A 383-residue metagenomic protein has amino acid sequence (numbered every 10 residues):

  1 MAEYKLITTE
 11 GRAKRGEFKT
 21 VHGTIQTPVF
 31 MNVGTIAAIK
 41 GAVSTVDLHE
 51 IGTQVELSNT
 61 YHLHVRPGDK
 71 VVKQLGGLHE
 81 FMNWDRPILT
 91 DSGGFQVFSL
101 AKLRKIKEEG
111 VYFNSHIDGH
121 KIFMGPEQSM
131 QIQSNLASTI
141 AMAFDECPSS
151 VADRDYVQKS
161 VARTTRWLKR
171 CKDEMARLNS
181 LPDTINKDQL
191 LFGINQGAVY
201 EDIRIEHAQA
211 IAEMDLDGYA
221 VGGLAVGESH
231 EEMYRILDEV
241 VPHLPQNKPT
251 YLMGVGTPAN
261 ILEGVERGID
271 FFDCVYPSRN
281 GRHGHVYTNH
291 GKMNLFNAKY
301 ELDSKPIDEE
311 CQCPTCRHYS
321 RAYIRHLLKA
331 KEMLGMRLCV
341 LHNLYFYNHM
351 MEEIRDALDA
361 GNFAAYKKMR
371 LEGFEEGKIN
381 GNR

Functional and structural regions predicted by a protein language model:
M1-E17, I25-M31, G41-A42, D145-V151 (+1 more regions): C-terminal extensions of enzymes
M1-I185, A298-E301: Non-catalytic, usually N-terminal nucleic-acid engagement modules in DNA/RNA processing proteins
G23, E56, D91, Q133 (+5 more regions): Conserved, mostly hydrophobic/aromatic
N32, H62-H64, F95-Q96, P148-S149 (+5 more regions): Short, solvent-exposed loop/turn segments at secondary-structure junctions
Q128, I132, K159-R170, E206 (+4 more regions): A non-catalytic, amphipathic alpha-helix used as a structural packing/dimerization or gating element in enzyme scaffolds
A137, L168, K172-M175, N179 (+4 more regions): Structural signal for hydrophobic packing residues in well-ordered secondary-structure cores of soluble enzyme domains
S149-D153, Q158, G218-L224, M333-M336: Glycine- and acidic
T165, E174, L178, N186 (+1 more regions): Glycine-rich phosphate/ribose-binding loops and adjacent secondary-structure elements that form binding surfaces
